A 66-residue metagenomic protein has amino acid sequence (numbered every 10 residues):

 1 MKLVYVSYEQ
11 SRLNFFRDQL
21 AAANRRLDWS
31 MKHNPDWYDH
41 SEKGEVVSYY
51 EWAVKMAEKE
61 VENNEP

Functional and structural regions predicted by a protein language model:
M1-W29: N-terminal acidic leader/helix
R25, W29-P66: Short, charge-rich amphipathic interface segments used for partner binding and complex assembly
